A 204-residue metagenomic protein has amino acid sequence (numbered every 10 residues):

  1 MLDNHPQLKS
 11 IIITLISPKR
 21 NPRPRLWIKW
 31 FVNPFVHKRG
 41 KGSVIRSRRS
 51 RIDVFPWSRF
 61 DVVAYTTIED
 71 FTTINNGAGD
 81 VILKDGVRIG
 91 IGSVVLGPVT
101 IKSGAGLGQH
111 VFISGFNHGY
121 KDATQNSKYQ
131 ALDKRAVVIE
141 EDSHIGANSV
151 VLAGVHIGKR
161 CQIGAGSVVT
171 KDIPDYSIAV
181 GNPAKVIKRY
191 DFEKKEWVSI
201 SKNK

Functional and structural regions predicted by a protein language model:
M1-F116, E140-E141, D175, A184-I187 (+1 more regions): Domain-scale signature associated with acetyltransferase and cell-envelope carbohydrate enzymes
S58, G79, R135-A136, A147 (+1 more regions): Glycine/small-residue-rich pyrophosphate-binding loop that anchors the diphosphate of NDP-sugar donors
L96-G97, N148-Q162, S167-T170: Beta-rich strand-turn-strand
G119-S127: Short, flexible, mixed-charge acidic loops at enzyme active sites
S127-V137: A short acidic, glycine-rich active-site loop that binds or catalyzes chemistry on phosphate/adenosine moieties
D142, R160, S177: Catalytic-loop signature of eukaryotic-like protein kinases
V168-T170, I178, V186: Conserved hydrophobic/aromatic beta-strand scaffold that supports enzyme active sites
